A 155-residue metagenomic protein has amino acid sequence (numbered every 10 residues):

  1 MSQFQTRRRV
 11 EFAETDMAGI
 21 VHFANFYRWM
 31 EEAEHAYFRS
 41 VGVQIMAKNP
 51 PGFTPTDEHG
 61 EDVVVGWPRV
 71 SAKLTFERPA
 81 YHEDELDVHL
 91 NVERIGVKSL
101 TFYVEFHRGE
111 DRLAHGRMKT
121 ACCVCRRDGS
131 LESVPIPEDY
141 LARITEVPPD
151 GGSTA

Functional and structural regions predicted by a protein language model:
M1-E85, E93-A155: Terminal targeting signals and extreme-terminal segments of soluble enzymes
